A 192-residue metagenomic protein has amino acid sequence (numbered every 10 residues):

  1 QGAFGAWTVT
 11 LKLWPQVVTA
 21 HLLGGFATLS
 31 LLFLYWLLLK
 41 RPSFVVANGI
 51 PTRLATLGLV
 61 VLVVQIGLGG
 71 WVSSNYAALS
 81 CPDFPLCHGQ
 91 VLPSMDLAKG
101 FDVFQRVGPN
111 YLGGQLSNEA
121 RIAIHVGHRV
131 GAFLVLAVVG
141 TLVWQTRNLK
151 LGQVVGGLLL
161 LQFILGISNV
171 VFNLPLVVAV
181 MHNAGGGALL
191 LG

Functional and structural regions predicted by a protein language model:
G2-G192: Polytopic transmembrane helical bundles with strong interfacial aromatic enrichment
